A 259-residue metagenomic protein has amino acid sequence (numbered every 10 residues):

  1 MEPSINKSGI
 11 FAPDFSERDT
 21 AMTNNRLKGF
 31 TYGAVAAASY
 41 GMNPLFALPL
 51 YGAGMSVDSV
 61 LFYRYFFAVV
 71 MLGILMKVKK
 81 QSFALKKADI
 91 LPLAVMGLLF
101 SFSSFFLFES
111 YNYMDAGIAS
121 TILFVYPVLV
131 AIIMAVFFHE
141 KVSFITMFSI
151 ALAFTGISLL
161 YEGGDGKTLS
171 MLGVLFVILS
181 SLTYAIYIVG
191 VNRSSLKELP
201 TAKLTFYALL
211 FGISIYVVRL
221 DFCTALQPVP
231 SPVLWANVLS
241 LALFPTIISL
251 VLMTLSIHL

Functional and structural regions predicted by a protein language model:
P3-Y63, F102, F106, G166-R193 (+2 more regions): Glycine-/small-residue-enriched transmembrane alpha-helix faces in small-molecule transporters and effluxers
I10, L72, A94, I133 (+3 more regions): Hydrophobic transmembrane alpha-helices of multi-pass small-molecule transport proteins
T31, V35, F62-F67, V95-L98 (+7 more regions): Hydrophobic residues within alpha-helical transmembrane segments of multi-pass solute transporters/permease subunits
V35-M42, F46, L75, A94-E109 (+4 more regions): Hydrophobic alpha-helical transmembrane segments of multi-pass membrane transport proteins, especially secondary
G52-F102, L129, T183-G190, T205-T224 (+1 more regions): Transmembrane alpha-helices of multi-pass small-molecule transport proteins
G52-S59, F105-L123, L199-P200, V251-L259: Structural motif at transmembrane-helix junctions in multi-pass transporters
S59-V70, L99-F100, L107-K141, T146 (+1 more regions): Specific alpha-helical transmembrane segments that line the substrate/conduction pathway and gating interfaces
K87-L91, S120-L123, H139-L159, K167-V174 (+2 more regions): Loop-to-transmembrane alpha-helix entry segments
